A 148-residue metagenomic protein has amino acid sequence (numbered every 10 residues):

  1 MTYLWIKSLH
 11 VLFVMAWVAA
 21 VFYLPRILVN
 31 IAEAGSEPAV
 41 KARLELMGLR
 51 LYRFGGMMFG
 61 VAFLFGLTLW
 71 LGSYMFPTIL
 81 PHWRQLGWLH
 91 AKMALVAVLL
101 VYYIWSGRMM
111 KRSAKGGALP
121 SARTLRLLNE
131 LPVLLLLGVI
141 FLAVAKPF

Functional and structural regions predicted by a protein language model:
M1-F148: Polytopic transmembrane helical bundles with strong interfacial aromatic enrichment
